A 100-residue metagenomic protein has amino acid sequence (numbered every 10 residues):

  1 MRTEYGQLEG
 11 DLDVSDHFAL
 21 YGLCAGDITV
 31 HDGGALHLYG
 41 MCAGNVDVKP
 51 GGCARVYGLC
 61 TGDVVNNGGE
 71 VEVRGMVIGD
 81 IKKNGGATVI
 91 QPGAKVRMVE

Functional and structural regions predicted by a protein language model:
M1-E100: Extended beta-solenoid/beta-helix repeat architectures
